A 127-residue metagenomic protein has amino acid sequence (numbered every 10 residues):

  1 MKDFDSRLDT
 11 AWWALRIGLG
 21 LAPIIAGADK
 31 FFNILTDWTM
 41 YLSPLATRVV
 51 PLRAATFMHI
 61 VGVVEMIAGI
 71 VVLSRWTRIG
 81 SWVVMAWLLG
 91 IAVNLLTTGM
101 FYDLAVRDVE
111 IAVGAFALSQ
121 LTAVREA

Functional and structural regions predicted by a protein language model:
M1-A127: Membrane-interface extramembranous regions
